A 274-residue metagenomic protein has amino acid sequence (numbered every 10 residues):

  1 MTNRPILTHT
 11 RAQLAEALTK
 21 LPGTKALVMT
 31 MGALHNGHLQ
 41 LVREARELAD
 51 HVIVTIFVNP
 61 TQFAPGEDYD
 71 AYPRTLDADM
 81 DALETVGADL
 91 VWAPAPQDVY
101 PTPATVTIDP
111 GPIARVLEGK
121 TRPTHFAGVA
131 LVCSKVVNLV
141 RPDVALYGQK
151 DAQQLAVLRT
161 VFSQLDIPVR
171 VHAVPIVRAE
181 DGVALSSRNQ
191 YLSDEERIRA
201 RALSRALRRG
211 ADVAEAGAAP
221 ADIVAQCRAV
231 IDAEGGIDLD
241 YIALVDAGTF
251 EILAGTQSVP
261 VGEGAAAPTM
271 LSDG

Functional and structural regions predicted by a protein language model:
T2-L239, A243-T256, V261: Nucleotidyltransferase catalytic core that binds NTPs
L253, P260-G274: Active-site helical microenvironments for divalent-metal-assisted chemistry
